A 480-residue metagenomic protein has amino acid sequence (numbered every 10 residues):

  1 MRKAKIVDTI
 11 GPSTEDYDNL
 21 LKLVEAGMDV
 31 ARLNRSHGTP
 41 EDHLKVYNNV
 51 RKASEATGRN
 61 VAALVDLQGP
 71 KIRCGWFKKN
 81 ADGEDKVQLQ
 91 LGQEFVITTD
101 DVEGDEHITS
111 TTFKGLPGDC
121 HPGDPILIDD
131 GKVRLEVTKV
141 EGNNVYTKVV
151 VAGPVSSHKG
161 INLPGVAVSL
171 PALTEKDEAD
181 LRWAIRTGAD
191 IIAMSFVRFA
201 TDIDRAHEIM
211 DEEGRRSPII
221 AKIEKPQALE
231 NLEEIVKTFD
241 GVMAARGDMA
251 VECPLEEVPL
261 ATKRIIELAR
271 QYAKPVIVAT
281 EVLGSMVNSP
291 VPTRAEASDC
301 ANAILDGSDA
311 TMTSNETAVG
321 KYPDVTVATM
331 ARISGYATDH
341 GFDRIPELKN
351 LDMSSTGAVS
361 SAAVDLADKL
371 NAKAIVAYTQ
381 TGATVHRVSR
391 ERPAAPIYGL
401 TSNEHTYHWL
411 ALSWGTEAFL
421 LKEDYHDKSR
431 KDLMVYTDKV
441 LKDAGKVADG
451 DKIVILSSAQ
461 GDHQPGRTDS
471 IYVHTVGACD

Functional and structural regions predicted by a protein language model:
M1-D480: Non-catalytic helical/linker scaffolds that mediate oligomerization, partner binding, and domain coupling around large
